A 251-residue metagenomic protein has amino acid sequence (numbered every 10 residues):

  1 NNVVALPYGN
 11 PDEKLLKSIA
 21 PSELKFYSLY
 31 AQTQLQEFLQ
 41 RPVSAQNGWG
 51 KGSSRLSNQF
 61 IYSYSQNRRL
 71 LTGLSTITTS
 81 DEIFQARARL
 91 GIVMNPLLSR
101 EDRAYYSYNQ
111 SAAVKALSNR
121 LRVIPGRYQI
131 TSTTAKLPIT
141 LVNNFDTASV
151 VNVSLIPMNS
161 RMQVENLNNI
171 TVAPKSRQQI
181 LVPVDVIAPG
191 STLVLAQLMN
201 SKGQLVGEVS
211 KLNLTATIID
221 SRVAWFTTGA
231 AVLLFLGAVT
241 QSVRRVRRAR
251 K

Functional and structural regions predicted by a protein language model:
N1-K251: Hydrophobic multi-pass inner-membrane translocation pores used for secretion and envelope-lipid/glycan export
